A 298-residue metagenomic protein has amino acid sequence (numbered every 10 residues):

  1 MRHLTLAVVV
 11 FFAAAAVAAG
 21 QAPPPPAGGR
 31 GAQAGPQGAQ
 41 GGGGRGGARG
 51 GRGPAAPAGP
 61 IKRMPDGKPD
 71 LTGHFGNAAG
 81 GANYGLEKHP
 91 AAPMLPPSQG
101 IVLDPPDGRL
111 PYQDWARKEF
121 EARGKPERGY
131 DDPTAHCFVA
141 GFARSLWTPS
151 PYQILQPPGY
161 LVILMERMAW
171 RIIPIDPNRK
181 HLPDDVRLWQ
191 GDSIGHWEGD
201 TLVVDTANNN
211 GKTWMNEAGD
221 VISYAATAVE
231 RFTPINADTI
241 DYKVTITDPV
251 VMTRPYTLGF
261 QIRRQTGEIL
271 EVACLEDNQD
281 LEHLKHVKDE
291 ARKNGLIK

Functional and structural regions predicted by a protein language model:
M1-H3: N-terminal secretory signal peptides that target proteins for export/translocation
T5-K298: PEST-like low-complexity, intrinsically disordered acidic/proline/serine-rich tracts that flank trafficking/processing
